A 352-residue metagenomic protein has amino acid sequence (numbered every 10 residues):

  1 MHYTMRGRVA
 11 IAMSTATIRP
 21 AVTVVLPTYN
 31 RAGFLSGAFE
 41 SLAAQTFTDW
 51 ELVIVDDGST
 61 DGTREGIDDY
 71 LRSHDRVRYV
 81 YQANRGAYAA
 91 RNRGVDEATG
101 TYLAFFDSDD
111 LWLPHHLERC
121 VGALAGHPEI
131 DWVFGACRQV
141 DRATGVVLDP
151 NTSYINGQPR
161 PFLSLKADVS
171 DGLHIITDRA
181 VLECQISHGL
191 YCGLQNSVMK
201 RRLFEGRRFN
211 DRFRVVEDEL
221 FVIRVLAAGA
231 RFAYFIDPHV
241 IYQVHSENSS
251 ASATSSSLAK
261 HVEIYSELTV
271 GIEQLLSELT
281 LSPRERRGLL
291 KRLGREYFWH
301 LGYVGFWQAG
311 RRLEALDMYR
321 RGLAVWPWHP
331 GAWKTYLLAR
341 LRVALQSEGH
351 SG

Functional and structural regions predicted by a protein language model:
M1-A43: N-proximal low-complexity "stem/linker" segments adjacent to membrane-targeting elements
H2-R8, A16, D178, L220 (+3 more regions): C-terminal subregions of glycosyltransferases and related glycan-biosynthesis enzymes
V24, P161-S257: Conserved nucleotide-sugar donor-binding catalytic segment
S36, D61-D69, L111, H115: Acidic helix N-cap motif at the loop->helix transition within catalytic regions of sugar-transfer enzymes
S41, T48, D56-E65, D107: A conserved acidic beta->alpha catalytic loop
Q82-A98, S108, R119: Glycine-rich, basic loop-to-helix element that forms the pyrophosphate-binding segment of sugar-nucleotide handling
L103: Short aromatic/hydrophobic "clamp" motif used to bind/position activated sugar donors
H115-P161: Conserved donor NDP-sugar-binding/catalytic core segment of glycosyltransferases
